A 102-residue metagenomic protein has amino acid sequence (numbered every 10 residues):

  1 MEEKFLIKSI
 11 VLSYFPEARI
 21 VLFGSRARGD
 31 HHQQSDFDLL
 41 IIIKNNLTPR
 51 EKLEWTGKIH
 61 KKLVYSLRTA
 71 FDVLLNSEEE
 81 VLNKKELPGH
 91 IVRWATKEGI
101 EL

Functional and structural regions predicted by a protein language model:
M1-R19, A27-G29, Q33, K44-L102: Catalytic core of pol beta-like nucleotidyltransferases
D38-I42: Short beta-strand->loop micro-motif that forms the acidic, two-metal-ion catalytic signature in nucleotide-processing
